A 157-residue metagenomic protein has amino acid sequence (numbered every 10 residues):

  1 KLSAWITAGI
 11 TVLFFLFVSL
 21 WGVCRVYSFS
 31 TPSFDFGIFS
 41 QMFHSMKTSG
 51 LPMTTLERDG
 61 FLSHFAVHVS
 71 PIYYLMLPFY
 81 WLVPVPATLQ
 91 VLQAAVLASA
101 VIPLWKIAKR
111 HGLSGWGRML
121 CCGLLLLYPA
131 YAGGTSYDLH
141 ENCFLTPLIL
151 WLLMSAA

Functional and structural regions predicted by a protein language model:
K1-L20, K109-R118: Start-transfer (signal-anchor) and selected internal transmembrane alpha helices of multi-pass inner/ER membrane
L20-V23, I38-S63, P71-I72: Extracytosolic helix-loop segments that constitute the early lumenal/periplasmic catalytic or substrate-binding loops
T48, S63, V67-L92: Juxtamembrane segments of multi-pass membrane glycosylation machinery that transfer sugars from lipid-linked donors
M53-R58, Q90-V91, G133-T135: Short, hydrophobic secondary-structure boundary micro-motifs
A87-G112, L150-W151, S155: Transmembrane-helix motifs of polytopic, lipid-linked glycan transferases
R118-P129: Short helix- or helix-capping micro-motifs that position conserved polar/aromatic residues at function-defining sites
G134-N142: Short acidic/glycine- and proline-prone juxtamembrane loop motifs at membrane-interface regions of multi-pass membrane
